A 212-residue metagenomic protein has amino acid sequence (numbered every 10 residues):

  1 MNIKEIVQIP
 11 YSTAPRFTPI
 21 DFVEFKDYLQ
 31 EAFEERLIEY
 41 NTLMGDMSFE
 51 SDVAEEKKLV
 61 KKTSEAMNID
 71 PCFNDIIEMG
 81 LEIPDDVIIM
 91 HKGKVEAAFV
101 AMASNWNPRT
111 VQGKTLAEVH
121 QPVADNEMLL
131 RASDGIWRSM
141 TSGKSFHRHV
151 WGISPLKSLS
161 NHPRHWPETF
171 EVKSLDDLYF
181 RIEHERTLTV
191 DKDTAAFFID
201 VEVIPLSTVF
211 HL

Functional and structural regions predicted by a protein language model:
M1-L212: Extended, well-ordered protein cores
